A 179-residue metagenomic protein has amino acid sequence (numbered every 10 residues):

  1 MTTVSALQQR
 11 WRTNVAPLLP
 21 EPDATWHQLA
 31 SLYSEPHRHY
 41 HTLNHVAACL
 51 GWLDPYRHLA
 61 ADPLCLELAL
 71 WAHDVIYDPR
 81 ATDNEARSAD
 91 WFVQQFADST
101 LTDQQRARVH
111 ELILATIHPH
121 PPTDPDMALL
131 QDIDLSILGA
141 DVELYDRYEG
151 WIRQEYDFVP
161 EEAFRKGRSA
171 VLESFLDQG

Functional and structural regions predicted by a protein language model:
M1-V15, S34-H41, G51-A60, A72 (+2 more regions): Divalent metal-dependent phosphate-bond-processing catalytic cores, especially two-metal-ion Mg2+/Mn2+ enzymes that act
A16-L32, H45: Short alpha-helical hairpin
T25, A61-L66, S99-I113, D126: Acidic/histidine metal-binding catalytic segments
A30, L50-D54, V93: Amphipathic, well-packed alpha-helical segments that form the structural scaffold of globular domains
E35-H45, Y77-D90: Active-site metal-coordination segments of metallo-dependent hydrolases
C49, N84-S99: An active-site-proximal "capping" alpha-helix that borders the catalytic cofactor pocket
C49, P63-P79, S88, I113-I117: His-Asp-centered metal-binding catalytic motifs of divalent-metal-dependent phosphohydrolases/nucleases
A89, R106, D141: Active-site- or binding-pocket-proximal scaffold segments within functional domains
